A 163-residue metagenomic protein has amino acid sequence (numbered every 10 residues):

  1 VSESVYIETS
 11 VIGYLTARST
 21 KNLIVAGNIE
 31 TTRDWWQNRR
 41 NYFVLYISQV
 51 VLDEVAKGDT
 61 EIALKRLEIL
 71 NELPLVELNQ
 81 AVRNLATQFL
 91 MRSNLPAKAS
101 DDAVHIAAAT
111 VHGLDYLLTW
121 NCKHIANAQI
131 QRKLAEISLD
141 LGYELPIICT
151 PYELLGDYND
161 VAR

Functional and structural regions predicted by a protein language model:
V1-I47, E54-L67, L73, M91-A97 (+2 more regions): Short, well-structured N-terminal submotif of metal-dependent ribonuclease cores
T9, Q49, W120-C122: Short secondary-structure boundary segments
F43, L73, D115, E144-P146: A structural micro-motif
Q49, N79, P151-Y152: Residues at the C-termini of beta-strands that transition into short coil/loop
V51-E54, V82-N84: Short, catalytically relevant binding-site loops at active-site mouths
L73-Q131, L155: Active-site neighborhoods of divalent-metal-dependent phosphate/nucleic-acid chemistry enzymes
I137: Short beta-strand->loop
L141-I147, P151-R163: C-terminal interaction segment
